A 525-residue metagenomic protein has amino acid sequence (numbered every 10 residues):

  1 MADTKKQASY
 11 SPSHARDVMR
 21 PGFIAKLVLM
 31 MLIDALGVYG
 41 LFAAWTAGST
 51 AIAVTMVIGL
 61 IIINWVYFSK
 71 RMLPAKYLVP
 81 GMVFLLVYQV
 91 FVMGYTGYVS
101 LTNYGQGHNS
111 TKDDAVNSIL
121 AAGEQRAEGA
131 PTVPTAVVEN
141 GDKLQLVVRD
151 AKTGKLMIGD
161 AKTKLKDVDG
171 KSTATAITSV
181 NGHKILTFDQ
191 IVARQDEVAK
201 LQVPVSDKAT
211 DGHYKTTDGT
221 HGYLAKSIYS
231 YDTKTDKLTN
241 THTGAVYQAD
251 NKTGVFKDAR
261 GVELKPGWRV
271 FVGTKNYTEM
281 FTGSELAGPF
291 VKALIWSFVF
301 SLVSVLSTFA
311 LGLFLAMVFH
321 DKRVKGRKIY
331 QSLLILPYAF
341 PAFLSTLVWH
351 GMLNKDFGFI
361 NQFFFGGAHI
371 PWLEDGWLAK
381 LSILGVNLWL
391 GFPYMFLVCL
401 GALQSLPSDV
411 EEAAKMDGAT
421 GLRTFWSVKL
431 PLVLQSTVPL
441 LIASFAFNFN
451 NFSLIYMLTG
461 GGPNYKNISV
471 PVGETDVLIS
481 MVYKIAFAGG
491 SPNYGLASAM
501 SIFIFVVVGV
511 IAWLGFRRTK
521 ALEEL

Functional and structural regions predicted by a protein language model:
M1-M72, L101-P289: Membrane-topology segments of multi-pass transport proteins
V38-A47, R327, T346-L388, F452-D476: Membrane-interfacial helix termini and adjacent extracytoplasmic/periplasmic loops of multi-pass transporters
Y39-A44, L78-Y104, L238, V255-D258 (+3 more regions): Membrane-water interface segments at the C-terminal ends of transmembrane alpha-helices in multi-pass inner-membrane
T46-V57, A287-V318, I383-N387, G421 (+1 more regions): Transmembrane alpha-helix signature in integral membrane proteins
G59-Y77, V83-F84, T96, S100 (+4 more regions): Transmembrane-helix boundary motif in ABC transporter permease subunits
L397-T437, R517, A521-L525: Intracellular coupling helices
L400-S408, F487-L525: C-terminal transmembrane helix and the adjacent membrane-cytosol boundary/short C-terminal tail of inner/organellar
I455-F503: Interhelical loop and adjacent transmembrane-helix boundary motif in polytopic membrane transport permeases
